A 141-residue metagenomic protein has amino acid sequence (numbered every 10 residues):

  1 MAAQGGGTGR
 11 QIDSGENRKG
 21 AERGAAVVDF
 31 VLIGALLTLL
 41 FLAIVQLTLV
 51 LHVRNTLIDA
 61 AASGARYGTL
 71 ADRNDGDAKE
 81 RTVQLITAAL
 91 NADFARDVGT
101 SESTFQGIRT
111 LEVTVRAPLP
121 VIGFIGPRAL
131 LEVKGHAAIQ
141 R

Functional and structural regions predicted by a protein language model:
A2-Q11, G76-R141: Short, conserved structural patches
A2-R81: Alpha-helical assembly-interface signal, strongest on the long, hydrophobic N-terminal helix that forms
